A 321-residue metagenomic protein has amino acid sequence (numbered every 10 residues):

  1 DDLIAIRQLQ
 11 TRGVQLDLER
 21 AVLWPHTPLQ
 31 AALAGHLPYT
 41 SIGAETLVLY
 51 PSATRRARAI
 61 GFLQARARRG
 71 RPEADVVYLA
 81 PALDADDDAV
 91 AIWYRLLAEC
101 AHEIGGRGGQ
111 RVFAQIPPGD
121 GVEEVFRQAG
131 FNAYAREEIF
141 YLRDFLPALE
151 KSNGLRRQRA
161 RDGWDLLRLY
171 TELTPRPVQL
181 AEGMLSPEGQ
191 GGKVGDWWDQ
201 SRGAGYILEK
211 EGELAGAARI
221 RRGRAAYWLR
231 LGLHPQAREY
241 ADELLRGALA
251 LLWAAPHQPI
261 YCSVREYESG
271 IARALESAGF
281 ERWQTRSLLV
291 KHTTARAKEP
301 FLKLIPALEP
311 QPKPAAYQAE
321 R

Functional and structural regions predicted by a protein language model:
D1, Y50-A53, L63-Q64, Q115-P118 (+4 more regions): Structural motif
D1-A31, L149-L185, A315-R321: Short amphipathic alpha-helix that is part of the acyltransferase structural core
Q8-R95, E209-D242: Conserved donor-binding loop and adjoining core beta-sheet/short helix segment in diverse acyl/aminoacyl transferases
L23-W24, A31, R69-R71, R127-S152 (+1 more regions): Short, flexible helix-coil linker/hinge segments at the edges of structured domains or between repeats
T46-V48, A74-V77, L96-A101, F126 (+7 more regions): Short, structured motif recognition centered on aromatic/hydrophobic residues
I104-I116, A254-E266: Conserved GNAT acetyl-CoA-binding A-motif
P117-G119, A129-L149, P259-R321: Active-site/acyl-donor-binding loops of N-acyltransferases
L180-A217, R222-Y227: Non-catalytic interaction/regulatory modules that flank or connect domains
